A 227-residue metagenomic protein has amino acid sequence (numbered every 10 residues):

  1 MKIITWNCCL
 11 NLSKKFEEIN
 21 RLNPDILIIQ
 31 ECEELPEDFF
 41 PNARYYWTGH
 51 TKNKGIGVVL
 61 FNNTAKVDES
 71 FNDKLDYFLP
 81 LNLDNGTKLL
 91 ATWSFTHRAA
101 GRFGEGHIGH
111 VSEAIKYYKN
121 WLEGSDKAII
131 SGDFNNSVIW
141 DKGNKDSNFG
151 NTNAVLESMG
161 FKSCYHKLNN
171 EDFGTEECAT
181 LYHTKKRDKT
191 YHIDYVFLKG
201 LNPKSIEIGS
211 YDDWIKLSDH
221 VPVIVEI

Functional and structural regions predicted by a protein language model:
M1-P41, H50-I56: N-terminal, active-site-proximal structural segment of metallo-dependent hydrolase catalytic domains
C8, C32, S94, D133-F134 (+1 more regions): Active-site metal-binding loops of divalent metal-dependent hydrolases
L10-K15, E33-E37, H97-A100, S137-I139 (+1 more regions): Active-site environment of divalent metal-dependent phosphoester hydrolases
I26, I108-I193: Metal-dependent phosphoesterases centered on the DNase I-like endonuclease/exonuclease/phosphatase
Q30-A99: Structured beta-strand-rich core segments of catalytic domains in phosphoester-bond hydrolases
T51-V67, D84, Y182-K204: Conserved beta strand-loop-helix elements of the APE1-like EEP
L89-G109, D146, A154: Active-site-proximal loop/helix segment associated with metal-binding centers of metalloenzymes
K216-I227: Surface polyanion/phosphate-binding segment centered on an Asp-His-Pro turn
